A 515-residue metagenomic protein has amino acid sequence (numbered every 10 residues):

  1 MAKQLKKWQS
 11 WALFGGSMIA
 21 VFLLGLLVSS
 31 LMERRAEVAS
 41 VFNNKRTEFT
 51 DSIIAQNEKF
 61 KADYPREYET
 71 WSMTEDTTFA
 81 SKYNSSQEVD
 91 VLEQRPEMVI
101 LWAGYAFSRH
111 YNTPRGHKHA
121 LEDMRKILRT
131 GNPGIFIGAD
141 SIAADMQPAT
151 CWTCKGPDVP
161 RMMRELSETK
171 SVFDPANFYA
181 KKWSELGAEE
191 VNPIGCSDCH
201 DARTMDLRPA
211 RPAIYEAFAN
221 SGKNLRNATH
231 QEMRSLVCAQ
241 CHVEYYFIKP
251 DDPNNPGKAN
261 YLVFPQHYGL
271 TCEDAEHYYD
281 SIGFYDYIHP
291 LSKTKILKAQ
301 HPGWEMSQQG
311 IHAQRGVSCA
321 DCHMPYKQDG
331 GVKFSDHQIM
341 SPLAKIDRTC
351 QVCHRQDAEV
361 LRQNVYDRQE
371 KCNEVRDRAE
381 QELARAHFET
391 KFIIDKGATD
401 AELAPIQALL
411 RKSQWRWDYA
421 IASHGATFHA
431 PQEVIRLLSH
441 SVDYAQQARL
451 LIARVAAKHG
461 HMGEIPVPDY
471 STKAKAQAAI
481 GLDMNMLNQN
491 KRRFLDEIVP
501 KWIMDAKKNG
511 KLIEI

Functional and structural regions predicted by a protein language model:
Q4-G15, L24-M124, R164-P193, S197-D321 (+2 more regions): Primarily the internal scaffold of c-type cytochrome electron-transfer domains, especially repeated/multiheme c-type
R115-D145, A149: Asp/Glu-centered strand-loop micro-motifs enriched in Gly/Pro and often flanked by an aromatic residue
F136, S141-M162, S167-E168: A cross-kingdom signal targeting lumenal/periplasmic-facing segments of multi-pass membrane and secretory-pathway
K507-I515: Extended, compositionally biased alpha-helical segments that mediate assembly or anchoring
